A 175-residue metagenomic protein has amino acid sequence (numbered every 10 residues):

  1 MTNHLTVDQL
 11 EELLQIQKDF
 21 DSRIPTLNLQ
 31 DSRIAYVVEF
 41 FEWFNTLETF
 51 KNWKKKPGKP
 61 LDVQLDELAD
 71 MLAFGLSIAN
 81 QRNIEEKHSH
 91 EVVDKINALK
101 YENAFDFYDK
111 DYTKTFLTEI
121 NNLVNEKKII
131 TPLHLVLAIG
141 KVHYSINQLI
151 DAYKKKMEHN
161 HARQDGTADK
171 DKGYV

Functional and structural regions predicted by a protein language model:
M1-V175: Flexible "arm" and connector segments at domain edges
